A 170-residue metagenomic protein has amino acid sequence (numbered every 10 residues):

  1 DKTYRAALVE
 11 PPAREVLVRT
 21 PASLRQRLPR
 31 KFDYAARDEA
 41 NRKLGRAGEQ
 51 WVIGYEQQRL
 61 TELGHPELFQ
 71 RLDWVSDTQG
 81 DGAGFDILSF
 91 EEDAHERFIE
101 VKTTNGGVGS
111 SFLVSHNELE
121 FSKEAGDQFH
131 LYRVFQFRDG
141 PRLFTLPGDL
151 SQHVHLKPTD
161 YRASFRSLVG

Functional and structural regions predicted by a protein language model:
D1-G64: A short mid-domain helix/strand-loop element embedded in enzyme catalytic domains that forms or borders the active-site
K43, V101-D149: Catalytic cores of nucleic-acid endonucleases
V52, E56, F85-S89, R97-N105: Conserved catalytic cores of phosphodiester-cleaving nucleases, focusing on short active-site segments
R59-F90: A short acidic/basic microdomain associated with nuclease active sites
L63, Q70-R71, D93, F98 (+2 more regions): Active/binding-pocket-proximal capping segment
G82-G84, A94-E96, G109, G126-F129: Active-site lining segments that contact anionic ligands and/or coordinate catalytic metals
E91-D93, R138-D139: Short acidic-glycine loop/turn motifs at beta-strand connectors
D139-G170: Amphipathic alpha-helical interface segments
